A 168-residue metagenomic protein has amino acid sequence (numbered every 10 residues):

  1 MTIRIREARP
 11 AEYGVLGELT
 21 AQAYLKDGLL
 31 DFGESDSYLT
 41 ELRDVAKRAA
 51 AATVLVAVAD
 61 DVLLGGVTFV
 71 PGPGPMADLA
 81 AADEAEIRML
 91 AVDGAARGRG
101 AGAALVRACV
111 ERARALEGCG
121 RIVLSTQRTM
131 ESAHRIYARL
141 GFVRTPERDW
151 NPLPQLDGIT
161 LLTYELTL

Functional and structural regions predicted by a protein language model:
R4-E18: A short beta-loop-alpha structural element at the N-terminal edge of CoA-dependent acyl/N-acetyltransferase catalytic
G17-V45: Conserved GNAT-fold acetyl-CoA-binding loop/helix
Q22, D83-A85, G120-V123, Q127-E131 (+1 more regions): C-terminal "cap" of GNAT-fold acetyltransferases
D44-V56, E86: A short helix-loop-beta-strand connector motif used in the catalytic cores of GNAT acetyltransferases and, in some
V56, V62-P73, E86, A91: Conserved beta-strand in the GNAT
D78-G94, S125: Conserved acetyl-CoA binding element of GNAT-fold acetyltransferases
I87-A91, G98-V106: Glycine-rich acyl-CoA binding loop
A104-R121: Conserved acyl-CoA
